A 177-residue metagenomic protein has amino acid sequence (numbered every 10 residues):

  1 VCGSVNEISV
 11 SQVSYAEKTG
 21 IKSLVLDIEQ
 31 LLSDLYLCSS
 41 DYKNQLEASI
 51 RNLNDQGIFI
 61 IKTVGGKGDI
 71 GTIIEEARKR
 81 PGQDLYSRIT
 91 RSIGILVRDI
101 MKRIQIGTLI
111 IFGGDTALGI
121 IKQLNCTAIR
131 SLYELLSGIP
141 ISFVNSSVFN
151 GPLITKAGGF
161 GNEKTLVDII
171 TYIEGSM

Functional and structural regions predicted by a protein language model:
V1-M177: Active-site catalytic microenvironments in core metabolic enzymes, especially phosphate/sugar-handling
